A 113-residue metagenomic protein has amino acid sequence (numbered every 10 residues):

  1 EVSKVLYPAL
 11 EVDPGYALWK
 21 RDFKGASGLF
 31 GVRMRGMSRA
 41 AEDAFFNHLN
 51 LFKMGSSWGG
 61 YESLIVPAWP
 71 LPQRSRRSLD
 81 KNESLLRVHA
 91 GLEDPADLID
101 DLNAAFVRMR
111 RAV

Functional and structural regions predicted by a protein language model:
E1-N50, S56-G59, P70-S78: Conserved small-domain helix->loop->beta segment predominantly found in fold-type I
N47-H48, S63-V113: PLP-dependent enzyme catalytic core of the Aspartate aminotransferase-like
K53-M54, L85: N-terminal hydrophobic or amphipathic segments with adjacent small-residue motifs that include Sec signal peptides
G55-W58, R111-V113: Conserved short beta-strand edge segments in small beta-sheet-based binding/regulatory domains
